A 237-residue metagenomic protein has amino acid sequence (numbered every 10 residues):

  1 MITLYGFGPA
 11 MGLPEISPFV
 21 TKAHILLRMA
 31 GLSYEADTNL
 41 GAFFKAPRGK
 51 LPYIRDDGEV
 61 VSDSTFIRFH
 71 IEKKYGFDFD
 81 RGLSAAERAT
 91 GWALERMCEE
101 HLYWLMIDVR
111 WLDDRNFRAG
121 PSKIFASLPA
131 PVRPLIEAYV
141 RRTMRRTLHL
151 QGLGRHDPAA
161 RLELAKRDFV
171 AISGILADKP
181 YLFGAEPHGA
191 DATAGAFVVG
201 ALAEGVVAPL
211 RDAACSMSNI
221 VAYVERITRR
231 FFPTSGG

Functional and structural regions predicted by a protein language model:
M1-P134: GST-like domain detector, emphasizing the conserved glutathione-binding G-site in the N-terminal thioredoxin-like
L26-M29, H70, L164-I175, R226: Amphipathic alpha-helical segments that form well-ordered structural scaffolds and often line/cohere around active
A30, D178-K179, R230: Structured helix-beta-strand junction loops
W104-N219: GST-like fold's C-terminal all-alpha helical module
N219-R226: Intrinsically disordered, low-complexity polar regions and short flexible loop motifs
I227-G237: C-terminal helix/juxtamembrane-tail motif
